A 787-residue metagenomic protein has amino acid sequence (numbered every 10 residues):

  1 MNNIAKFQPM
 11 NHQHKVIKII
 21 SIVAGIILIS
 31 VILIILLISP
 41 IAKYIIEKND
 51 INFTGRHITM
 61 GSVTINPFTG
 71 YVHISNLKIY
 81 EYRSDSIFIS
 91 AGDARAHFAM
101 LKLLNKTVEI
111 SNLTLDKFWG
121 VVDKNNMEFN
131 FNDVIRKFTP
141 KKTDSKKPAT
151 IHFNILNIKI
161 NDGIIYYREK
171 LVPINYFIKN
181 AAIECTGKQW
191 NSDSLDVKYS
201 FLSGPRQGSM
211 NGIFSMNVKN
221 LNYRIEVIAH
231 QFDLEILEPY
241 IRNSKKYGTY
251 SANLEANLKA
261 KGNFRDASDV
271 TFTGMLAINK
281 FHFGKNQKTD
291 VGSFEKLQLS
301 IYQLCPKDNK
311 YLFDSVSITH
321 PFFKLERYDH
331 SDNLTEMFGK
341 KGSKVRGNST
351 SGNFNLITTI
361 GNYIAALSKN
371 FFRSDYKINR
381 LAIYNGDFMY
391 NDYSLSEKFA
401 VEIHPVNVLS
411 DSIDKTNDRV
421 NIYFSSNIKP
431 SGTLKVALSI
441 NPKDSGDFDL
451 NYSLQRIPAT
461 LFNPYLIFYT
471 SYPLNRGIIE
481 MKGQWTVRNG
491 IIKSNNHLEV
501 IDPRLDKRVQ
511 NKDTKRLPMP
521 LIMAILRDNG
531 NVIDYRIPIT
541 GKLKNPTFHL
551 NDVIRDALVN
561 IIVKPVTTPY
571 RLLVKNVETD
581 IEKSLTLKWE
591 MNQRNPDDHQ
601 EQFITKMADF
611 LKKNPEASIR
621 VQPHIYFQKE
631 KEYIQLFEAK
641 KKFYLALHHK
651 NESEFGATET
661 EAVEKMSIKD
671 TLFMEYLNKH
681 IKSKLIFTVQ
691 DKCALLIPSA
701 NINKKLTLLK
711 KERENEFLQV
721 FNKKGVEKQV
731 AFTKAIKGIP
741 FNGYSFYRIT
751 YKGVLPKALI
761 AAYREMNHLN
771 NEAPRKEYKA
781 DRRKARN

Functional and structural regions predicted by a protein language model:
M1-F53, A785: Bacterial Sec-dependent N-terminal signal peptides
F7, N76-C185, A267, F283-P405 (+2 more regions): Secondary-structure transition motifs
F7-V23, L304-N309, D314, K369-Y376 (+4 more regions): Extended terminal
S30-N126, I155, I183, K188-S192 (+8 more regions): Terminal hydrophobic membrane-targeting helix
D50, I74, A94, L113 (+16 more regions): Buried hydrophobic packing residues in well-ordered domains
H73-N76, S90-R95, N112-T114, K159 (+10 more regions): Soluble periplasmic/extracytoplasmic beta-strand elements of cell-envelope proteins
L103-V108, I174-S251, D290-G292, P306-Y363 (+6 more regions): Interface amphipathic segments
K137-L171, S194-L202, N263, K340-H497 (+5 more regions): Solvent-exposed beta-strand/coil patches in large extracellular/periplasmic or lumenal scaffold regions
